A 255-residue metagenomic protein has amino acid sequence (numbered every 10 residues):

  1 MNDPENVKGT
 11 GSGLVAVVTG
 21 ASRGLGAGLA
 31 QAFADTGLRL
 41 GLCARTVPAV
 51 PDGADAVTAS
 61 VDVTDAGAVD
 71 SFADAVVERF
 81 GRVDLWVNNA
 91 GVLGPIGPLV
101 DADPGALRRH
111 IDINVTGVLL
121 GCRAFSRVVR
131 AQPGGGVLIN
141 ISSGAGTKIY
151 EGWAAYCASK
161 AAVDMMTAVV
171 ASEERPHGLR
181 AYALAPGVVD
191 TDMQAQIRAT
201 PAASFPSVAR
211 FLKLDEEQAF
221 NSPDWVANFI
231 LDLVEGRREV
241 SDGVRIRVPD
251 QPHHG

Functional and structural regions predicted by a protein language model:
S22-R23: Conserved glycine-rich cofactor-binding loop
T36-P51: Conserved glycine-rich Rossmann-like NAD(P)H-binding loop of the short-chain dehydrogenase/reductase
G97-L99, A106-R108: Substrate-binding pocket helix/loop in short-chain dehydrogenase/reductase
C122, S159: Active-site helix of classical SDR
S143: Residue(s) in the substrate-gating loop at a strand-loop-helix junction that position the organic substrate next
K148, V169-L179: Active-site-adjacent segment of SDR/Rossmann-fold oxidoreductases
A183-P186, T191, A202-G255: C-terminal helical subdomain
